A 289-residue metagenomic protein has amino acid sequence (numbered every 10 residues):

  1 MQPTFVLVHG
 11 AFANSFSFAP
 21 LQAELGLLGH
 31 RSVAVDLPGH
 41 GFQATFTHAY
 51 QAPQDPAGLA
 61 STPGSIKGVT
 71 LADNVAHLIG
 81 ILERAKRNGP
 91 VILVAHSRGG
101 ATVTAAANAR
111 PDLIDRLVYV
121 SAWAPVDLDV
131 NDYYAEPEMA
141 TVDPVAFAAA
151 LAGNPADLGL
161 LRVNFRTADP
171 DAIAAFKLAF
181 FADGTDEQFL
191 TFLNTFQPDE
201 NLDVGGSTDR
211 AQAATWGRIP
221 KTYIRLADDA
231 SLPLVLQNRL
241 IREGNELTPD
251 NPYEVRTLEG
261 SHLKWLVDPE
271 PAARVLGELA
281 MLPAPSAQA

Functional and structural regions predicted by a protein language model:
T4-S61, I81-E83, G89, A109: Conserved HGGG/HGGXW glycine-rich cap/lid loop of the alpha/beta-hydrolase fold
G10-A13, H96-R98, W123: Active-site glycine-rich loops that stabilize anionic/oxyanionic intermediates across multiple enzyme folds
D36, V91-I92, D115-V118: Residue in the alpha/beta-hydrolase core beta-strand immediately N-terminal to the catalytic nucleophile
N74, L78, K86-S97: Alpha/beta-hydrolase fold nucleophile elbow
A95-A105: Glycine-rich nucleophile elbow surrounding the catalytic serine of serine-hydrolase chemistry
N108, I114, V118-V163: Flexible "cap/lid" loop of the alpha/beta hydrolase fold
N194-E259, W265: Conserved serine/cysteine hydrolase catalytic core
T248-A289: Catalytic active-site module of serine/aspartate enzymes centered on a nucleophile-bearing elbow/loop
